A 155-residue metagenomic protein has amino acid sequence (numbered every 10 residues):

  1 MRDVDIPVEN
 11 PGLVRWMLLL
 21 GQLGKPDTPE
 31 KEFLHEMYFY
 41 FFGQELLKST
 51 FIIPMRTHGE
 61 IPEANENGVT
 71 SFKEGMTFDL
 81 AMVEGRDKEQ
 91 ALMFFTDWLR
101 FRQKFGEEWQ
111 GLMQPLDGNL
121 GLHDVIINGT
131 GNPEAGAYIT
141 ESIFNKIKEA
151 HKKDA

Functional and structural regions predicted by a protein language model:
M1-A155: An interfacial alpha-helical scaffold signature
